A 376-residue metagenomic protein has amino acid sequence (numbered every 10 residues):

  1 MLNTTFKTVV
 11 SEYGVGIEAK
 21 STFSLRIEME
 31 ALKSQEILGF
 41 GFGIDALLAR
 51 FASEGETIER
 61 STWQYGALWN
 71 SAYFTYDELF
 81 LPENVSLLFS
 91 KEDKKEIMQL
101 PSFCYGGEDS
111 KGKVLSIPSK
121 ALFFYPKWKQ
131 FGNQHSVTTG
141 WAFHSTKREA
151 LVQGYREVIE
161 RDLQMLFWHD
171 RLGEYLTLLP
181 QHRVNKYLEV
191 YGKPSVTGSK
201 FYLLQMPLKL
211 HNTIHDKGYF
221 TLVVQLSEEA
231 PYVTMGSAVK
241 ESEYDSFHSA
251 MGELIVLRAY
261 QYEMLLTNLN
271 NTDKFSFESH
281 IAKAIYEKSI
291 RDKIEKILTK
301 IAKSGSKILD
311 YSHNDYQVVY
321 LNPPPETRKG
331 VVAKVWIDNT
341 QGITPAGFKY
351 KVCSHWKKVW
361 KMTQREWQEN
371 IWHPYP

Functional and structural regions predicted by a protein language model:
M1-P376: Helix-biased "structured C-terminal domain" signature
